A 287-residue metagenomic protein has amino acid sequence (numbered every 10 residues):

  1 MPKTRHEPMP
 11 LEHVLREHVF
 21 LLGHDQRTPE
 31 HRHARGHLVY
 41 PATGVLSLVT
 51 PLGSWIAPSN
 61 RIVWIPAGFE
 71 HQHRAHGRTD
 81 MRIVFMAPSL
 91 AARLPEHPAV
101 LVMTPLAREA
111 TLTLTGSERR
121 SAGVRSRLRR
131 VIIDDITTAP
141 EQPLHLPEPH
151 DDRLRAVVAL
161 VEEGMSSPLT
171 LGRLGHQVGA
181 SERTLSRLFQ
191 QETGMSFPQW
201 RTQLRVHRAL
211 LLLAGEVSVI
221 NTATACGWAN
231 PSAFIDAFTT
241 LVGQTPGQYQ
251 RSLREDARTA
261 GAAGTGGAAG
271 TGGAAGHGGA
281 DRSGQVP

Functional and structural regions predicted by a protein language model:
M1-V45, Q285-V286: Generic protein-terminus/edge-of-domain signal
L52-A67: Short acidic-glycine-tyrosine-enriched beta hairpin
F69-A91, E96-P98: Ligand-binding loop in jelly-roll beta-barrel domains
A91-E162: Amphipathic alpha-helical segments enriched in hydrophobic/aromatic residues interleaved with Lys/Arg
L114-R120, I136-Q142, V157-T170, F189 (+4 more regions): Basic, amphipathic alpha-helical hairpins
E148-Q199, G215-C226: DNA-binding recognition helix and immediately preceding turn/loop of helix-turn-helix/winged-helix domains
L171-G172, Q191-I235, T239, R251-G264 (+1 more regions): Terminal helix-turn-helix DNA-binding modules in bacterial transcription factors
